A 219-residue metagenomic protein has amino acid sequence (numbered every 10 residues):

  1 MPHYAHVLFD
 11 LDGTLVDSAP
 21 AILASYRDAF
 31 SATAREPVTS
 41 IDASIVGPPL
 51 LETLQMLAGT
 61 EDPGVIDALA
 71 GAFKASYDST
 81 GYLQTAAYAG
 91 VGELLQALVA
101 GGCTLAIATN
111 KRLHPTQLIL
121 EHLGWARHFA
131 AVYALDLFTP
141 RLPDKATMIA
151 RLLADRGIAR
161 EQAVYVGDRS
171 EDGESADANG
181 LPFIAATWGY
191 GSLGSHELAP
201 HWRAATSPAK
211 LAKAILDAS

Functional and structural regions predicted by a protein language model:
P2, A100-C103, D155-Q162, A218-S219: Glycine-rich phosphate-binding loop signature in dinucleotide/nucleotide-binding domains
P2-L11, L15-E93, V99-G101, H114: N-terminal helical cap/lid subdomain that shapes the substrate entry/recognition surface in HAD-like hydrolases
H6, D144-G173: Conserved Lys-Pro-Asp/Glu-containing loop-to-beta segment of HAD-superfamily phosphomonoesterases, centered on
S31-T33, T53-T60, Q84, G92 (+4 more regions): Substrate-recognition/cap helix-loop segment adjacent to the acidic, metal-dependent catalytic center of Asp-based
P37-I41, G64-V65, R127-A131, R160-V164: Short acidic capping loops at alpha-helix termini that bridge into adjacent secondary structure
N110, T187-Y190, P208: Short secondary-structure boundary segments
G124-Y133, S195-I215: Structural recognition of alpha->loop->beta junctions
Y165-R203: Acidic, Mg2+-coordinating phosphoryl-transfer loop and its flanking beta/alpha structural elements, shared across
